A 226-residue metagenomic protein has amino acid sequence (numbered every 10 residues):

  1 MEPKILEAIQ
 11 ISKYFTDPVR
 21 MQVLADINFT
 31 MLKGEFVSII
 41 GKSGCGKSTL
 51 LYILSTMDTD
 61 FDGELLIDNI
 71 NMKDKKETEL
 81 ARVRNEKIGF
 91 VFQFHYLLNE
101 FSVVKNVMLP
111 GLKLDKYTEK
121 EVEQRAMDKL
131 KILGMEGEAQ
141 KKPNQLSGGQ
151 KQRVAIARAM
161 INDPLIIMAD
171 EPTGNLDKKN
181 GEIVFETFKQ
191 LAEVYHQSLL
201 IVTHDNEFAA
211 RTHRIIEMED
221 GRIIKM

Functional and structural regions predicted by a protein language model:
I40-K42: The feature captures the beta-strand-to-loop junction immediately N-terminal to the Walker
S55: Helix-to-loop junction immediately C-terminal to a conserved catalytic motif
G63-N71: Conserved ABC transporter NBD signature motif
F101-P110: Short coil-to-helix segment of the ABC ATPase nucleotide-binding domain corresponding to the Q-loop/switch region
K142-Q150: Conserved ABC ATPase signature
I161-L165: A short, proline-enriched helix->beta-strand linker immediately N-terminal to the Walker B motif in ABC-type P-loop
I167-D170: Catalytic Walker B motif of ABC-type/P-loop ATPase nucleotide-binding domains
